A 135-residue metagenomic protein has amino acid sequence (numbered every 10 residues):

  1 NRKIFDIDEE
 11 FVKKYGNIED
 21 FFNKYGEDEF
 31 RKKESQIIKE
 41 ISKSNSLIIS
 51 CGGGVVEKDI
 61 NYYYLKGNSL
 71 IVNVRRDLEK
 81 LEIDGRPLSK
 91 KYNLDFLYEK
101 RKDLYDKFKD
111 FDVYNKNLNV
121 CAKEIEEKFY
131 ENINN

Functional and structural regions predicted by a protein language model:
N1-R2: A conserved segment at the C-terminal end of the G1
F5, L70-V72, F111-V113: Hydrophobic/aromatic beta-strand patches that form the interior of the parallel beta-sheet core in alpha/beta enzyme
F5-V56, I60-Y63: ATP-dependent small-molecule kinase phosphotransfer cores that center on conserved nucleotide phosphate-binding segments
E9, R76, Y114-N117: Active-site donor-binding loop signature of nucleotide-sugar glycosyltransferases
K14-Y15, L81-G85, E124: Short, charged, surface-exposed secondary-structure boundary motifs
S44, R86-L88, K102-N135: NTP-dependent small-molecule kinase module
G52-V55, D77-E79, L118: Short glycine-rich anion-binding loops that position phosphate/pyrophosphate groups of nucleotides and phosphorylated
G67-L104, F108: A glycine- and Lys/Arg-enriched "phosphate-lid" helix/loop adjacent to the NTP-binding pocket of small-molecule kinases
